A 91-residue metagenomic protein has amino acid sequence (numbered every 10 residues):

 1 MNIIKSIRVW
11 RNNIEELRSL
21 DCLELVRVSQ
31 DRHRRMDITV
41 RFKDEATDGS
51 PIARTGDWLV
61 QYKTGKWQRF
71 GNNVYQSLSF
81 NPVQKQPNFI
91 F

Functional and structural regions predicted by a protein language model:
M1-D48, N88: N-terminal non-globular leader segments, chiefly Sec-dependent signal peptides
D48-F91: Short, compact, well-ordered microdomains
